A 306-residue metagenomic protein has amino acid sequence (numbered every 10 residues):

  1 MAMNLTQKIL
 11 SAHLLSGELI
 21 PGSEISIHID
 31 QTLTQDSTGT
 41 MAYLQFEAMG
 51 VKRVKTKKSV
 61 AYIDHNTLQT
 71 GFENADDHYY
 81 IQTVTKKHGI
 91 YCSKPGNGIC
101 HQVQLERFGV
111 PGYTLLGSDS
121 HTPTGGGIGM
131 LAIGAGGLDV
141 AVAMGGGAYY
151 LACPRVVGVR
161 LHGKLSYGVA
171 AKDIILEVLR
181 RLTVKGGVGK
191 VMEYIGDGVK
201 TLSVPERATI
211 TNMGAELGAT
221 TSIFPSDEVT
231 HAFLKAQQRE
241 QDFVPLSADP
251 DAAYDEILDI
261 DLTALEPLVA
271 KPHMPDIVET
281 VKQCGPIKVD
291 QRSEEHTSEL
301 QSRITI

Functional and structural regions predicted by a protein language model:
M1-K55, S203-A208: N-terminal amphipathic, basic-rich helices that act as targeting or association modules
L10-G17, E47-R53, I81-C92, A132 (+5 more regions): Structural signal for hydrophobic packing residues in well-ordered secondary-structure cores of soluble enzyme domains
L19-S23, R53-K58, Y91-G96, K185-Y194 (+2 more regions): Flexible, glycine/charged-enriched surface loops at secondary-structure junctions
T32-D139, G145, Y150: Long, structured ligand/cofactor-binding scaffold of large enzymes
N66-G96, G168-E177, A253-P275: Active-site-proximal helix-loop elements at catalytic-domain edges
S118-K235, E240: Mobile "lid/hinge" segments at catalytic clefts and subdomain interfaces of large enzymes
E216-K288: Acidic, glycine-rich loop-and-beta core segments that form the ion-binding/anion-interacting portion of active sites
E295-I306: Single conserved hydrophobic/aromatic residue that forms the stacking wall/gate of nucleotide- or nucleobase-binding
